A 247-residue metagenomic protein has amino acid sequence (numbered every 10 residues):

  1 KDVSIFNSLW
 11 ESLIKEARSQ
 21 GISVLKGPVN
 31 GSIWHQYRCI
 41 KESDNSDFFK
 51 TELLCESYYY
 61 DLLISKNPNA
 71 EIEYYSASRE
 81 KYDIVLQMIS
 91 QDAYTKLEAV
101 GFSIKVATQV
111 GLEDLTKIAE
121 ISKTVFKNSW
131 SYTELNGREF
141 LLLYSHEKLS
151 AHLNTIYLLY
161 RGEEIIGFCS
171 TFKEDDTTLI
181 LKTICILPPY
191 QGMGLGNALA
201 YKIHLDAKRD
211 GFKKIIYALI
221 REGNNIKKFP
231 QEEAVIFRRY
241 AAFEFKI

Functional and structural regions predicted by a protein language model:
K1, V29-N30, Q109, R161 (+1 more regions): Structural motif
K1-S23, V29-Y37, D44-L62: A gly/proline- and charged-residue-enriched helix-loop-helix capping module
V3-A17, I186, Q191-L205: Conserved acetyl-CoA-binding loop-helix of GNAT-fold acetyltransferases
L13-A17, G21, L63-N67, S122-F126 (+3 more regions): Hydrophobic, Leu/Ile/Phe/Ala-enriched alpha-helical segments that form helix-helix packing faces
G21-S23, W130, G211: Surface-exposed helix-capping loop/turn segments at secondary-structure junctions
W34-I84, E147, N154-Y157, R161 (+3 more regions): Active-site/acyl-donor-binding loops of N-acyltransferases
L53-S129: Acyltransferase donor/substrate-recognition loop-hinge adjacent to the catalytic core
A107-I186: A conserved beta-strand-loop-helix scaffold within acyl/acetyltransferase catalytic domains
